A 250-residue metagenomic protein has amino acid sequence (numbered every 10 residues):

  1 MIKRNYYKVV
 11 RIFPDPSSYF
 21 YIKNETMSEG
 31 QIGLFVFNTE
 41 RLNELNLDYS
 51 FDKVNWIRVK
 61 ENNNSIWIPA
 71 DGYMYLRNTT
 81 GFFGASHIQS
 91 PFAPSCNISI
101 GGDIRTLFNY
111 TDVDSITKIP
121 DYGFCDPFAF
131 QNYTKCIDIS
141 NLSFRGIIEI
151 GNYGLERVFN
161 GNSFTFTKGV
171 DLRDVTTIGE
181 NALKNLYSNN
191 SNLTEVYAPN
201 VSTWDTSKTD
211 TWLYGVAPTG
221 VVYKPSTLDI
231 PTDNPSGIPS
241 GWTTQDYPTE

Functional and structural regions predicted by a protein language model:
M1-V10: Short, intrinsically disordered N-terminal pre-domain segments
F13, S18-N24, I57-A70, G84-D121 (+5 more regions): Structural signature of tandem-repeat unit edges
S28-G30, F37-L47: Short proline/glycine-enriched turn/loop motifs at strand-loop junctions of beta-rich domains
N46-S50, P225: Conserved Ser/Thr-centered positions that define the repeating blades of beta-propeller domains
F51-W56: Change "in extracellular beta-sheet-rich domains … of secreted and cell-surface proteins" to "in beta-sheet-rich domains
M74: IQ-motif-like calmodulin-binding regions
R77-F82: Short beta-strand-plus-loop segments that form exposed binding edges in beta-rich domains
T209-G215, G237: A structural signal for leucine-rich repeat
